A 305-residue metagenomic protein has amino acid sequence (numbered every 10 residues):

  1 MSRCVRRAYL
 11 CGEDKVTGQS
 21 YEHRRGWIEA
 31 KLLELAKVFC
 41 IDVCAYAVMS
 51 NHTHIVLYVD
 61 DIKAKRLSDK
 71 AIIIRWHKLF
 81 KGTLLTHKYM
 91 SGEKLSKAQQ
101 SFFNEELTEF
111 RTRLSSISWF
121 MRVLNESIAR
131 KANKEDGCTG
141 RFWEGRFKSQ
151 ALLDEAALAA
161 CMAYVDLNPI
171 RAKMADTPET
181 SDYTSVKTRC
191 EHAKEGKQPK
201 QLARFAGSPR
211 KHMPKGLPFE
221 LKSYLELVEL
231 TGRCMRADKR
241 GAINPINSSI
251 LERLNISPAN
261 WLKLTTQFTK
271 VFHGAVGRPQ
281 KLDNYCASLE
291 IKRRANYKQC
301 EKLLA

Functional and structural regions predicted by a protein language model:
M1-A305: Short catalytic/metal-binding and nucleic-acid-binding patches
